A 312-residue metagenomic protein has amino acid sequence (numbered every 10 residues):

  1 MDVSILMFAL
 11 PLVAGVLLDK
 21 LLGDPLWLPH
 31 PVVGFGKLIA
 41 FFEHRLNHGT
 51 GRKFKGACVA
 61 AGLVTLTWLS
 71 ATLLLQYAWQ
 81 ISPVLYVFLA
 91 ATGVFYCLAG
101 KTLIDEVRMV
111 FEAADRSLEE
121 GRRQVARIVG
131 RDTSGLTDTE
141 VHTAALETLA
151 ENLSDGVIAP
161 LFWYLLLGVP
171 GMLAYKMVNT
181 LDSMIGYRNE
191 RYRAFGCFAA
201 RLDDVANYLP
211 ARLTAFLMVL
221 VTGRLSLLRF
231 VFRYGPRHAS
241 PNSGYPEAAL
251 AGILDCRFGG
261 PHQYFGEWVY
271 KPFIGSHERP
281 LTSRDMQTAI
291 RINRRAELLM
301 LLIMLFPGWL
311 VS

Functional and structural regions predicted by a protein language model:
M1-L173, G186-S312: Hydrophobic alpha-helical transmembrane segments
K176: Pseudouridine synthase
N179: Substrate/ligand-engaging "lid" and interaction regions
D182-S183: Glycine-rich phosphate/dinucleotide-binding loop and adjoining beta-alpha-beta core of small-molecule
